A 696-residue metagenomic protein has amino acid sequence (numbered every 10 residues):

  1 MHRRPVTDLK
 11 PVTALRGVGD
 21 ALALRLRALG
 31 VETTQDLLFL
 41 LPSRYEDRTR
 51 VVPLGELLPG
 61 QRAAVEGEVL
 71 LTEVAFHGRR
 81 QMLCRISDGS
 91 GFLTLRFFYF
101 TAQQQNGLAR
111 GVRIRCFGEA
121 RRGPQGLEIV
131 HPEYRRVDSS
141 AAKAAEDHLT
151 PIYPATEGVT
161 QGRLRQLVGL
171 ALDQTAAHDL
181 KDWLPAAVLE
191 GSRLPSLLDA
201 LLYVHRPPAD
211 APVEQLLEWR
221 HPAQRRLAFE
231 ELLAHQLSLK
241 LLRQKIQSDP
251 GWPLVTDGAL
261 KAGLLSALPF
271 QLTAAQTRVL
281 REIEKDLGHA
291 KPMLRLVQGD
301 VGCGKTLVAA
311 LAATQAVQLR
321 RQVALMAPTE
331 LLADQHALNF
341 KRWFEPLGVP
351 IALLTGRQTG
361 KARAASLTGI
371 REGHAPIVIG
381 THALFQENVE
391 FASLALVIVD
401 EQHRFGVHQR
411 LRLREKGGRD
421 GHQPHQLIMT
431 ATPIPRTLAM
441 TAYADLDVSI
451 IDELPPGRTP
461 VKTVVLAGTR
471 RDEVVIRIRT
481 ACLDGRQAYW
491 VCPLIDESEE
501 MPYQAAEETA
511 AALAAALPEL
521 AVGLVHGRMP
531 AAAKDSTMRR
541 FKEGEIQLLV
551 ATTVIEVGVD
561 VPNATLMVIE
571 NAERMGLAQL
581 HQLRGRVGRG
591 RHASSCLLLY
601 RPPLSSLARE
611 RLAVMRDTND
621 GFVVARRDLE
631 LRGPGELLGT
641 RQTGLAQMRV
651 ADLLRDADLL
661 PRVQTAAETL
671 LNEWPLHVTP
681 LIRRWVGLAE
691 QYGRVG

Functional and structural regions predicted by a protein language model:
M1-L15, L24-R27, H235, K245: Long, highly charged, low-complexity intrinsically disordered interaction regions that mediate electrostatic DNA/RNA
S43-A63: Short boundary/loop segments of OB/S1/cold-shock single-stranded nucleic-acid-binding domains
P59-R80, G118: Structural detector for short beta-strands of small beta-barrel domains
E68, E119-A120, A572, R586: Short, surface-exposed secondary-structure boundary micro-motifs
A75-A267, T640, E673: Upstream accessory/linker segments immediately N-terminal to the RecA-like ATPase cores of bacterial MutS and a subset
R278-R281, H289-V614, T665, E673-H677 (+1 more regions): Inter-lobe coupling/hinge segments of SF2-like helicase ATPases
R591, S595, P603-G696: C-terminal accessory region of SF2 helicases/translocases
